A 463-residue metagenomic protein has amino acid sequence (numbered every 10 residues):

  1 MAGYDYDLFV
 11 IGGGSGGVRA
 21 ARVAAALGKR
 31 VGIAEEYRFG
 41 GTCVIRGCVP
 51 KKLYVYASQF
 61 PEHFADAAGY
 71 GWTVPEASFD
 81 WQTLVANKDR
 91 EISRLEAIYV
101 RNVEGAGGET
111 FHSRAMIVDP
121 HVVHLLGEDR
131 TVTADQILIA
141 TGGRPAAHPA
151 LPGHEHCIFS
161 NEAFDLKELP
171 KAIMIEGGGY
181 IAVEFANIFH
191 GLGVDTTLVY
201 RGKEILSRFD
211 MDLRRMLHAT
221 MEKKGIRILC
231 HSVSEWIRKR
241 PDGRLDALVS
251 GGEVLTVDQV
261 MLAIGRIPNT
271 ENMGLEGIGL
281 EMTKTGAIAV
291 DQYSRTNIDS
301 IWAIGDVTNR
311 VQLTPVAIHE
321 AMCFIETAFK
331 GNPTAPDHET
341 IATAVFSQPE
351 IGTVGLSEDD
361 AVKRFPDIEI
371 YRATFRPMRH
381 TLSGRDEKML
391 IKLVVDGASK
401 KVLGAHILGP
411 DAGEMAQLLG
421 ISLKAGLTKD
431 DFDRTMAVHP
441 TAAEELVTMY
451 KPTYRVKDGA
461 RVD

Functional and structural regions predicted by a protein language model:
A2-G14, L169-G179: Beta1/beta-strand and adjacent pyrophosphate-binding region of the FAD-binding site in flavoprotein oxidoreductases
I11-G16, A20-Y37, T42, V49 (+5 more regions): Flexible, glycine-rich terminal cap/loop adjacent to redox cofactors in electron-transfer oxidoreductases
C48, I139-V199, R227, E276-I278 (+1 more regions): Glycine-rich dinucleotide-binding loop and its adjacent helix/turn
K52-N87, T334-P336: Glycine-rich active-site loop/strand segments that organize a redox cofactor
P75, E109-H112, M116-L125, V132 (+2 more regions): A Rossmann-like FAD-binding core segment of flavoenzymes
R90-E96, V100, F164-D165, P170-M174 (+4 more regions): Rossmann-like dinucleotide-binding cores of NAD(P)H-dependent redox enzymes
H154-P170, V254-K330: FAD-site-proximal beta/loop scaffold in flavoenzymes
